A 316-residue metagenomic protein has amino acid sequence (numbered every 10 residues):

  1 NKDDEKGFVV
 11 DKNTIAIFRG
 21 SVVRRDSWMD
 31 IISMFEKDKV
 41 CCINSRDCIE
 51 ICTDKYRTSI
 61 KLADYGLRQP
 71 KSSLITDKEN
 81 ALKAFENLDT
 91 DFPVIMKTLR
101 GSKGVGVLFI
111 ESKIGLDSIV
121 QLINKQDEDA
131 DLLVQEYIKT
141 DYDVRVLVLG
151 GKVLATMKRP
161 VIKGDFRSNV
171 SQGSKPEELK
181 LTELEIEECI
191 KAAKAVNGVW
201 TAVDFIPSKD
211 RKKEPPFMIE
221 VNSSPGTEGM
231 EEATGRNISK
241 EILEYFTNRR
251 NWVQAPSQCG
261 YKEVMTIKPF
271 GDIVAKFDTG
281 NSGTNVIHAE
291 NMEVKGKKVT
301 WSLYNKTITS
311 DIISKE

Functional and structural regions predicted by a protein language model:
N1-I43: ATP-binding N-terminal substructure of ATP-dependent carboxylate-amine bond-forming enzymes
G7-D11, K39, D47-L133, D141 (+2 more regions): Active-site nucleotide/adenylate-binding loops and adjacent lid/helix of ATP-dependent enzymes
V22, N222-T234: Glycine-rich phosphate/pyrophosphate-binding beta-alpha loops
V94, A155, T201, F217-E220: Protein kinase-like catalytic core scaffold
L108-A192: Phosphate-binding site of ATP-dependent enzymes
V146-V148, K213-T227: A short beta-strand motif that forms the metal-chelation/ATP-contact edge of phosphoryl-transfer active sites
F166-M218, I242-T247: A long amphipathic alpha-helix within ATP-dependent nucleotide-binding catalytic cores
V253-E316: Pepsin/retropepsin-fold aspartyl endopeptidases
